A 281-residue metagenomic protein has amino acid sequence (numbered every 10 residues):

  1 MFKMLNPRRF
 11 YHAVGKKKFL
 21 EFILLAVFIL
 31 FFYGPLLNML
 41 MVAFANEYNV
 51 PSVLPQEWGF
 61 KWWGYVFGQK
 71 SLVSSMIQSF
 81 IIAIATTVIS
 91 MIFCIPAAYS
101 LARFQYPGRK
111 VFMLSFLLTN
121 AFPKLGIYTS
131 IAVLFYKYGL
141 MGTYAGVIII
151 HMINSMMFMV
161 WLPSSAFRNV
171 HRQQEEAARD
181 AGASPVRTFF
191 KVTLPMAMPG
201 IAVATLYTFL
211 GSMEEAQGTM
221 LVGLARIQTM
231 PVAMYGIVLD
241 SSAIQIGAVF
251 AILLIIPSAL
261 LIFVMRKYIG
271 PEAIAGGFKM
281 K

Functional and structural regions predicted by a protein language model:
M1-M39, I255: N-terminal signal-anchor/first transmembrane alpha helix
F2, G34-K70, G223-A225, E272-K281: Short membrane-interfacial helix/loop motifs at transmembrane-helix boundaries
K3-K16, I84-F116, F189, K267: Transmembrane-helix boundary motif in ABC transporter permease subunits
Y11-K18, F60-K70, S212-A273, K281: Interhelical loop and adjacent transmembrane-helix boundary motif in polytopic membrane transport permeases
V42, E47-V50, L125, T129 (+2 more regions): Non-cytoplasmic
F44, K70-S100, P185: Transmembrane alpha-helix signature in integral membrane proteins
V50-L54, F60-K61, R109-K110, F122-S155 (+2 more regions): Membrane-interfacial helix termini and adjacent extracytoplasmic/periplasmic loops of multi-pass transporters
Y99, Y144-D180, R187-T193, A204-T208: Membrane-cytosol interface at the C-terminal ends of specific transmembrane alpha-helices in multi-pass membrane
